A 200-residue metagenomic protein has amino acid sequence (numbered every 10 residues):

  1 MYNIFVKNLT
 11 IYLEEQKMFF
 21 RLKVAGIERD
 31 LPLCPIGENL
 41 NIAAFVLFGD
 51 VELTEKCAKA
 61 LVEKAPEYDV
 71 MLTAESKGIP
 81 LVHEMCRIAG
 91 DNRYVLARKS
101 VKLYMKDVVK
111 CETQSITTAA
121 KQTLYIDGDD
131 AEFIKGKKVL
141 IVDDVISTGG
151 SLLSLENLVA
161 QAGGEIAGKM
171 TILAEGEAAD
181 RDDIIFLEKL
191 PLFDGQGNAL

Functional and structural regions predicted by a protein language model:
I4, L9-Y68: Active-site-facing substrate-recognition patch
I11-R21, L153-L200: PRPP-dependent phosphoribosyltransferase catalytic core
Y68-E75: Short glycine-rich phosphate-binding loop at a beta-alpha junction
E75-L81, T148: Gly/Ser/Thr-rich loops at beta-strand to alpha-helix junctions that form or flank small-molecule/cofactor-binding
L81-A89, E156: Short Gly/Thr/Asp-enriched flexible loops that form oxyanion-binding sites at enzyme active sites
A89, C111-I116, I185-E188: Short, hinge-like loop/turn segments at secondary-structure boundaries
G90-N92, G164: A short helix->loop->beta-strand "cap" motif at the edges of active sites that frequently abuts
Y94-V139: Short, glycine/charge-rich flexible loops or terminal/linker lids adjacent to PRPP-binding catalytic cores
